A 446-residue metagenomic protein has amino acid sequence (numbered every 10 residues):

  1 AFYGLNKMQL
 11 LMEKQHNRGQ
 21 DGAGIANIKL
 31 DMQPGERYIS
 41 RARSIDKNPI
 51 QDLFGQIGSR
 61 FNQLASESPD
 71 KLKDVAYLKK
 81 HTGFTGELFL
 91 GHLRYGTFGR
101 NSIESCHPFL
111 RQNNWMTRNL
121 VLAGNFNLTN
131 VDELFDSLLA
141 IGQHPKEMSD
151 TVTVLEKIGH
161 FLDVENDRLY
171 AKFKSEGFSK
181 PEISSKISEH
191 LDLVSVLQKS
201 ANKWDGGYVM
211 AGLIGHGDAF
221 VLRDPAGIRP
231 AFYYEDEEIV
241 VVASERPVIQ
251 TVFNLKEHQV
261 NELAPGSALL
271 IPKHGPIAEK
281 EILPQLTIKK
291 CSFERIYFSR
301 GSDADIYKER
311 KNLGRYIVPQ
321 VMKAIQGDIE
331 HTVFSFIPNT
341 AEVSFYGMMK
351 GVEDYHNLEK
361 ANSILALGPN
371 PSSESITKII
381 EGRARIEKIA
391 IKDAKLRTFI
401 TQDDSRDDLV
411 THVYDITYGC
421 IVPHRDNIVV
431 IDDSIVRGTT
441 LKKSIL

Functional and structural regions predicted by a protein language model:
A1-A264, L270-T332, I337-P338: Conserved short alpha-helical segments that host acidic/polar catalytic motifs at enzyme active sites
V131, E342, G438-T439: Loop/helix-junction capping segments adjacent to catalytic residues or to phosphate/diphosphate-binding pockets
L138, A226-I228, D236-E237, M348-Y355 (+2 more regions): Short secondary-structure boundary/capping segments
K203-G206, E309-E330, V343, M348-G351 (+1 more regions): Phosphate/ATP-binding catalytic cores across multiple sugar-kinase/actin-like superfamilies, primarily ASKHA
G275-C291, F336-S373: Terminal amphipathic helices with adjacent charged low-complexity linkers/tails
A304, K308, T401-S405, D432-V436: Alpha-helix capping and helix-loop boundary segments enriched in small/acidic/polar residues
K350-I428: Short, glycine/charge-rich flexible loops or terminal/linker lids adjacent to PRPP-binding catalytic cores
N427-S444: A phosphate-binding catalytic loop at a beta-strand-loop-alpha-helix junction that coordinates phosphoryl groups
